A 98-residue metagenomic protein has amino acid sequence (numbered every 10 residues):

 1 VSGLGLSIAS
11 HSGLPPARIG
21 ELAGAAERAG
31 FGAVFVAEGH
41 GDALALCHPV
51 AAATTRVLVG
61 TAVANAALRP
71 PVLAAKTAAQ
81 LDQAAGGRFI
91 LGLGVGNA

Functional and structural regions predicted by a protein language model:
V1-T54, L58: N-terminal beta1-alpha1-beta2 module of alpha/beta enzyme domains
S2-G13, L68-A98: Flexible, glycine-rich active-site loops centered on histidine and acidic residues that chelate a metal or position
R18, A45-H48, A64, P71-A75 (+1 more regions): General "foldedness" signal
A37-H40, T61-R69: Active-site nucleophile and cofactor-binding loops and adjacent substrate-binding regions of central metabolic enzymes
L58-T61, I90: A short, small-residue-rich loop immediately preceding and capping a beta-strand
